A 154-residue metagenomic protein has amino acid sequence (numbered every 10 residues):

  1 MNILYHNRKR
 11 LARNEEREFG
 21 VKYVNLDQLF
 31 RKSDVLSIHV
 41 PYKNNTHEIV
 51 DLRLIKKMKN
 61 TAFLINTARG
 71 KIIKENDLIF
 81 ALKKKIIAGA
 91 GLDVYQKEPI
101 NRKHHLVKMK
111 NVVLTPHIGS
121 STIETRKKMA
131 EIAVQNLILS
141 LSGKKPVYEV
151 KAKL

Functional and structural regions predicted by a protein language model:
M1-N2: Residues at the starts of beta-strands that form the adenosine-phosphate
H6: The conserved SAM/SAH-binding core of class I Rossmann-like methyltransferase domains, concentrating on the hydrophobic
K9-H105: Rossmann-like adenosine-cofactor binding region
R17, Q96-L154: C-terminal helix-to-coil terminal segments
